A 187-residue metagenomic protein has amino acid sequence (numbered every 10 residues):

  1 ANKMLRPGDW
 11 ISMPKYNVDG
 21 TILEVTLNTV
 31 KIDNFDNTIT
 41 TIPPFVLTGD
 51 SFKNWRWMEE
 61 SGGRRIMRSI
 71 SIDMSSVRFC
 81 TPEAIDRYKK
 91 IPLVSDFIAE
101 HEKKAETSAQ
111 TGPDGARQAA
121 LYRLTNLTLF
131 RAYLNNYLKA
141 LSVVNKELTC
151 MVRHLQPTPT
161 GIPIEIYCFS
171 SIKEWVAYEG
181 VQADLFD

Functional and structural regions predicted by a protein language model:
N2-P113: Soluble accessory domains appended to multi-pass membrane transport proteins
S71-D73, R153, E165-F169: Residue-level recognition of well-ordered beta-strand positions that form the cores of beta-sheet-rich folds across
E106-N126: N-terminal presequence-like segments and adjacent domain-start helices
D114-A120, G161-E174: Short, hydrophobic beta-strand segments
L138-T149: Short secondary-structure junctions
L148-E165: Short edge beta-strands and adjacent turn/loop segments
E179-D187: Short, non-transmembrane amphipathic alpha-helical segments
